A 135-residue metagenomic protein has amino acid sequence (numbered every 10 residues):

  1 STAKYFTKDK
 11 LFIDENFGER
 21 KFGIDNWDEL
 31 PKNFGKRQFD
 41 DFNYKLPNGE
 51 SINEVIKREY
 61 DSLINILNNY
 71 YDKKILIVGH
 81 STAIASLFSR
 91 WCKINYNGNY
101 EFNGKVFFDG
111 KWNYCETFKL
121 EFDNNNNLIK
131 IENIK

Functional and structural regions predicted by a protein language model:
S1, A83-A85: Short, active-site-adjacent cap segments at secondary-structure transitions
S1-N16, T117-K135: Conserved histidine-centered catalytic loops in small-molecule metabolism enzymes
S1-N43: Phosphate-coordination/substrate-recognition cap region in phosphate-metabolizing enzymes
Y5-D9, N65, N69, R90-I94: Active-site catalytic microenvironments for nucleophilic, acid-base chemistry
I24, F88-S89: Short, well-ordered secondary-structure micro-motifs
D41-Y71: Internal catalytic-core helix/loop-beta-alpha segment that presents or stabilizes conserved functional determinants
Y70-G79, A83: Beta-strand elements within well-structured catalytic alpha/beta cores of enzymes that handle phosphate/sulfate esters
I94-L128: Domain-level recognition of soluble alpha/beta enzyme cores, biased toward histidine phosphatases/phosphomutases
